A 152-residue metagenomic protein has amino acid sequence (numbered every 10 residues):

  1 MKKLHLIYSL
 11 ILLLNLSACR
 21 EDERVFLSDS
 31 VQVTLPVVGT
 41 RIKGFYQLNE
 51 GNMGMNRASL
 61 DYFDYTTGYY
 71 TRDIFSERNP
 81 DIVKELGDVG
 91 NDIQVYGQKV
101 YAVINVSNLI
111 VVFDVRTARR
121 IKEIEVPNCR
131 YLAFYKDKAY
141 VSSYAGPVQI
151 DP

Functional and structural regions predicted by a protein language model:
K3-L6, L13-K43: Bacterial Sec-dependent N-terminal signal peptides
E23-V25, Y69-E85, R116-I124: A short beta-strand motif characteristic of beta-propeller blades
S30-V31, L86-D92: Signature of short aromatic-glycine-proline-rich micro-motifs recurring in repeat-based ectodomains
R41-F45, G97-Q98, K136-D137: Short coil/turn segments that connect the beta-strands within blades of beta-propeller domains
Q47-M55, V100-V106, V141-A145: Conserved beta-strand positions in repeat-built beta-propeller and related beta-rich domains
G54-D61, L109-V112, V148-D151: Structural motif
Y65-T66, D114-A118, D151-P152: Short loop/turn segments that connect beta-strands within beta-propeller blades
